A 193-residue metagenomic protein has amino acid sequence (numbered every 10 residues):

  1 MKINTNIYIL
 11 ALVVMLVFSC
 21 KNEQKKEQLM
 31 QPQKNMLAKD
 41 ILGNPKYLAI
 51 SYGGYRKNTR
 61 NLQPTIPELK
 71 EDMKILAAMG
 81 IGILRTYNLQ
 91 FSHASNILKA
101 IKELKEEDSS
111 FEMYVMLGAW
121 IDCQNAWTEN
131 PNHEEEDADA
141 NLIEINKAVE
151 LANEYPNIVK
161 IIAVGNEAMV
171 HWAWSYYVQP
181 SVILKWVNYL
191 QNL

Functional and structural regions predicted by a protein language model:
M1-Y8: Bacterial N-terminal signal peptides that target proteins for export
L16-S19: C-terminal motif of bacterial Sec signal peptides marking the signal peptidase cleavage site
E23-D72: Boundary/entry segment of secreted carbohydrate-active catalytic domains
K34, L89, N96-L193: Substrate-binding cleft of extracellular glycoside hydrolase catalytic domains
E68-S92: Catalytic domains of carbohydrate-active enzymes, especially glycoside hydrolases
